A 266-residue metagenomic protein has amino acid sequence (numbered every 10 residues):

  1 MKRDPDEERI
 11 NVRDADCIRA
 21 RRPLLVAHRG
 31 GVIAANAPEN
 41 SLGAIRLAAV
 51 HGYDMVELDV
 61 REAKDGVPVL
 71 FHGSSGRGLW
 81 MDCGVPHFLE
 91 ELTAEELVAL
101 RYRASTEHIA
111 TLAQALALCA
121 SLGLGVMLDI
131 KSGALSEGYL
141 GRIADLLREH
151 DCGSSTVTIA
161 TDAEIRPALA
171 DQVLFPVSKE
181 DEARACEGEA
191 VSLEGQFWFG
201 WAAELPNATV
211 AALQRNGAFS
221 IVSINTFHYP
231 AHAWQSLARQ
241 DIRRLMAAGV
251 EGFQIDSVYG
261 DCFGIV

Functional and structural regions predicted by a protein language model:
M1-V266: Phosphate-group recognition and catalysis centered on beta-loop-alpha active-site segments
